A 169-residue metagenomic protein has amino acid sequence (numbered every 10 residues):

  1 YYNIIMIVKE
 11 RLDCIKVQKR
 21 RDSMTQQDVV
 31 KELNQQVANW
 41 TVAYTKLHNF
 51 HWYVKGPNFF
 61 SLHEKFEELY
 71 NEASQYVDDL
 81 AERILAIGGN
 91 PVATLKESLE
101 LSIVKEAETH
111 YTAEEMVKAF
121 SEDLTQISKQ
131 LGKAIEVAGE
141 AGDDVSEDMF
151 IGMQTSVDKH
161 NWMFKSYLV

Functional and structural regions predicted by a protein language model:
Y1-S23: Short, Lys/Arg-enriched N-terminal segments with co-localized hydrophobic residues within the first ~10-30 amino acids
R20, V54, F59, N71 (+5 more regions): Long, contiguous binding/interaction regions
R21-Q36, A113, V117: Disorder-to-helix initiation segments
M24-D28, A43-L69, Q130-V145: Helix-loop segments that flank and shape redox-cofactor active sites
V29-A43, L69, F120-I127, M153: Amphipathic alpha-helix face/heptad-repeat signature
V37, Y44, H51, V77 (+5 more regions): A structural signal for well-ordered alpha-helices, especially hydrophobic packing surfaces of coiled-coils
F60-E97: Conserved alpha-helical segments that form or flank metal/cofactor-binding pockets of metalloenzymes
D78, E82-R83, L99-G152: Acidic/histidine-rich alpha-helical segments that form the ligand environment of transition-metal centers
